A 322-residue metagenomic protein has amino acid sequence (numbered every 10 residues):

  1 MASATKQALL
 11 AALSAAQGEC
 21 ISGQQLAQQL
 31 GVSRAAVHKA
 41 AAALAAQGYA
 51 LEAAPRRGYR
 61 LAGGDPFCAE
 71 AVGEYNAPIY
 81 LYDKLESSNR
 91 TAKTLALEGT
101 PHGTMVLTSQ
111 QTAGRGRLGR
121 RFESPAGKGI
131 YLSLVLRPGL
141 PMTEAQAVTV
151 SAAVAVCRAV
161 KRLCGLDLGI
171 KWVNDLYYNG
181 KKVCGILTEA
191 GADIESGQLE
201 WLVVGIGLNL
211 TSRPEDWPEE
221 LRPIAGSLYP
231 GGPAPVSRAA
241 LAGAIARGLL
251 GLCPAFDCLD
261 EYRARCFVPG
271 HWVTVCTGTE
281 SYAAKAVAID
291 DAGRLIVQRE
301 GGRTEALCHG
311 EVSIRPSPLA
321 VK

Functional and structural regions predicted by a protein language model:
A2-R162, K182-C184: N-terminal lobe of the biotin/lipoate ligase/transferase fold
A2-S33, L140-L168, Y178-K322: Long, positively charged amphipathic alpha-helical accessory segments at protein N-termini or as interdomain linkers
